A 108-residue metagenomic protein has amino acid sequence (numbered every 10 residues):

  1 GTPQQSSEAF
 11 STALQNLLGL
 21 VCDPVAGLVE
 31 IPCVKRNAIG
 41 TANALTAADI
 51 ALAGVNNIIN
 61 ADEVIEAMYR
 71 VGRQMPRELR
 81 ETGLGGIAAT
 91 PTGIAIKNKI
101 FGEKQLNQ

Functional and structural regions predicted by a protein language model:
T2-Q108: Functionally critical mobile loop/hinge segments
